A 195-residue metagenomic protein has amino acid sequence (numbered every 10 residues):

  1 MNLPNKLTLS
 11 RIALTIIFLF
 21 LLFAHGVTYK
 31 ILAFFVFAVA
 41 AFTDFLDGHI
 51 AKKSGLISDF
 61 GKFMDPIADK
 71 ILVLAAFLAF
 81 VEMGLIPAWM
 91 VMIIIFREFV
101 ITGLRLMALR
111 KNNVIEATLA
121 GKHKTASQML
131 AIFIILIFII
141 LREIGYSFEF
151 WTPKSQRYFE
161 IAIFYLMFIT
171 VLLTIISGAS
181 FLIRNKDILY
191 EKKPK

Functional and structural regions predicted by a protein language model:
M1-T8, L14-T15, F34-A41, N113-K195: C-terminal membrane-associated helical module and adjoining short loops/tails
L9, I67-K70, F99, A126-M129: Hydrophobic alpha-helical transmembrane bundles that constitute the permease/transmembrane domains of multi-pass
L14-F63, V73-I93, R157-L173: Membrane-embedded alpha-helical segments that form the functional core of polytopic membrane enzymes, especially those
L19-F20, L78, L106, F133 (+1 more regions): Membrane-embedded alpha-helical segments of multi-pass transporters/permeases
L21-H25, E82, M107, I137-F138 (+1 more regions): Helix-loop junctions at the membrane-solvent interface of multi-pass transporters, primarily the C-terminal
K52-I57, A108-L119: A cytosolic-side transmembrane-helix exit/cap motif
R97-L106, R110: Membrane-embedded helix-turn/re-entrant segments that form the catalytic/gating core of multi-pass membrane enzymes
